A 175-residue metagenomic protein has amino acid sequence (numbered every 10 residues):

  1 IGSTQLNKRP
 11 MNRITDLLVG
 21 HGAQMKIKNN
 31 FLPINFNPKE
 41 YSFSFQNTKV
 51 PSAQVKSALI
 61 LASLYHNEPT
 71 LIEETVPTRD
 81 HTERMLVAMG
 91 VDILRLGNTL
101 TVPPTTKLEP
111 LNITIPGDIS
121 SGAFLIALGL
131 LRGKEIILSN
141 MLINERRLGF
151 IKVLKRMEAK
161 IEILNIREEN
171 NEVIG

Functional and structural regions predicted by a protein language model:
I1-G175: Structural preference for solvent-exposed beta-strand-turn elements and adjacent flexible terminal/loop segments within
